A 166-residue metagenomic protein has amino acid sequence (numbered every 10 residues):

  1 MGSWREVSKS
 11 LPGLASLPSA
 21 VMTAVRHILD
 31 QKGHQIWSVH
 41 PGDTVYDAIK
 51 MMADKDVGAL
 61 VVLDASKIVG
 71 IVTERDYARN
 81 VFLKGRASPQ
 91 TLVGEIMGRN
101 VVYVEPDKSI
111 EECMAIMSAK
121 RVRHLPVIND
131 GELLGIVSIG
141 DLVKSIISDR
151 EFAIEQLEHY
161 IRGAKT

Functional and structural regions predicted by a protein language model:
V7-K9: Ser/Thr/Pro/Gly-rich low-complexity, intrinsically disordered segments
L14-H34, T73-Y103, K108-S118, I139-T166: Tandem CBS (Bateman) regulatory domains
S19-M22, I49-K50, D64-S66, K84-R86 (+1 more regions): Short hydrophobic/aromatic-rich motifs at helix boundaries and adjacent loops
I36-W37, A59-L60, V69, G94-E95 (+2 more regions): Structural motif
S38-D56, L63, Y103-R121, I128: The conserved cystathionine-beta-synthase
M52-K55, L60-D76, M117, L125-G140: A glycine-centered beta-loop-beta connector
